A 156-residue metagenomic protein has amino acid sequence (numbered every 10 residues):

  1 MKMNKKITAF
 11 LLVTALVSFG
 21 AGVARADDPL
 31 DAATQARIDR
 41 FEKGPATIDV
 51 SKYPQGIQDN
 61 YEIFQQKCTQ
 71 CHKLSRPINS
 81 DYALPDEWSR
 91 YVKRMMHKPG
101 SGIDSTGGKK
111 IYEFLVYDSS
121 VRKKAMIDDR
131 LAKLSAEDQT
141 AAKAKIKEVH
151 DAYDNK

Functional and structural regions predicted by a protein language model:
K2-L11: Bacterial N-terminal signal peptides that target proteins for export
L11-S18: Bacterial N-terminal signal peptides
F19-A26: Sec/Tat signal peptide C-region and signal peptidase I cleavage site
D28-Q55, Q65, T106-K156: Flexible coil segments in periplasmic/lumen-exposed cytochrome c-class electron-transfer proteins
E62-L74, E87-K93, H97-K98, K109-E113: C-type cytochrome heme c attachment motif
C71-P77, D104, V116: Detector for the c-type heme attachment site
S80-P85: Short cysteine/histidine-rich zinc-coordinating motifs and their immediately flanking basic loops
S101: Post-HExxH zinc-binding segment in Zn-dependent metallohydrolases
